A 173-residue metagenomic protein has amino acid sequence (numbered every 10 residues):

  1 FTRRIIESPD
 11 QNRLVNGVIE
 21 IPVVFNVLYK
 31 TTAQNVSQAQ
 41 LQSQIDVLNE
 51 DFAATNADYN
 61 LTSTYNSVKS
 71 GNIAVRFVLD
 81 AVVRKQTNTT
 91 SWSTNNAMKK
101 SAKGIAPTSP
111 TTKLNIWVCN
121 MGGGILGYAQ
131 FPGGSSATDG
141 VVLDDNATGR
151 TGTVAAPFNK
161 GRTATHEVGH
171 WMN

Functional and structural regions predicted by a protein language model:
F1-I6: Fe(II)/2-oxoglutarate
E7-N49: Fold-level signature of zinc-dependent metallopeptidase catalytic domains
Q42-N173: Metzincin-family zinc-dependent endopeptidase catalytic domain
